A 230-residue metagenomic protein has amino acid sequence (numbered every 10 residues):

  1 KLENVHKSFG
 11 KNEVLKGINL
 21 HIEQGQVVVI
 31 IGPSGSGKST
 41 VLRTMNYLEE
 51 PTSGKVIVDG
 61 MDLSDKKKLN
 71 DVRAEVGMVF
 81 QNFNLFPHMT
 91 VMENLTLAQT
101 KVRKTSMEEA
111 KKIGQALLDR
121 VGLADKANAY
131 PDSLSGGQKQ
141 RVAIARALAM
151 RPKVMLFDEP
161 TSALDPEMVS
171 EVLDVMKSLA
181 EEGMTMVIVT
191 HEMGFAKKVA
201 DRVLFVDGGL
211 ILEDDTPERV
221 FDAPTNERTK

Functional and structural regions predicted by a protein language model:
L2-P217: ABC family nucleotide-binding domain
D207, E218-K230: C-terminal boundary and immediately downstream tail of ABC-type ATPase nucleotide-binding domains
